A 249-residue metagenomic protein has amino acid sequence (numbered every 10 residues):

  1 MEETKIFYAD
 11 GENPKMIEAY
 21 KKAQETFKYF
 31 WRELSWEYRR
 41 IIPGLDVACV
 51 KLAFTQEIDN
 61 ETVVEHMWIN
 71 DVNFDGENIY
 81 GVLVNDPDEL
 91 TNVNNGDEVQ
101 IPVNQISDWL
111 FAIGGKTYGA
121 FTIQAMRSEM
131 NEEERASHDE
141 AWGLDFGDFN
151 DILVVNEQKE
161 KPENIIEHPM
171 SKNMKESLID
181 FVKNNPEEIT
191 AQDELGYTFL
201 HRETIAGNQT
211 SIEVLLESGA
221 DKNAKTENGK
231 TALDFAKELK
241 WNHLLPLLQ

Functional and structural regions predicted by a protein language model:
D59-N70: Short coil-to-beta-strand transition motifs
T62, N73-G76, Y80-I165: Cys-His-centered catalytic/binding microenvironment captured across papain-like cysteine peptidases and homologous
H168-M174, R202-N208, F235-W241: Ankyrin repeat A-helix N-terminal signature
S177, T210-S211, H243-L244: Conserved ankyrin/ankyrin-like repeat signature
F181-V182, L215, L248: Conserved hydrophobic site in ankyrin repeats
E188-I189, K222: Ankyrin-repeat inter-repeat connecting loop/turn
